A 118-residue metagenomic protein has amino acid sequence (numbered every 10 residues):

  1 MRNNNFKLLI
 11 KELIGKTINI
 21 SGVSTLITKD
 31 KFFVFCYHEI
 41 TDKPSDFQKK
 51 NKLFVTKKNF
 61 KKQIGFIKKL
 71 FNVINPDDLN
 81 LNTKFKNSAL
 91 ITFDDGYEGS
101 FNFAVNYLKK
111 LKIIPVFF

Functional and structural regions predicted by a protein language model:
M1-I91, Y97-F118: Terminal accessory/targeting
